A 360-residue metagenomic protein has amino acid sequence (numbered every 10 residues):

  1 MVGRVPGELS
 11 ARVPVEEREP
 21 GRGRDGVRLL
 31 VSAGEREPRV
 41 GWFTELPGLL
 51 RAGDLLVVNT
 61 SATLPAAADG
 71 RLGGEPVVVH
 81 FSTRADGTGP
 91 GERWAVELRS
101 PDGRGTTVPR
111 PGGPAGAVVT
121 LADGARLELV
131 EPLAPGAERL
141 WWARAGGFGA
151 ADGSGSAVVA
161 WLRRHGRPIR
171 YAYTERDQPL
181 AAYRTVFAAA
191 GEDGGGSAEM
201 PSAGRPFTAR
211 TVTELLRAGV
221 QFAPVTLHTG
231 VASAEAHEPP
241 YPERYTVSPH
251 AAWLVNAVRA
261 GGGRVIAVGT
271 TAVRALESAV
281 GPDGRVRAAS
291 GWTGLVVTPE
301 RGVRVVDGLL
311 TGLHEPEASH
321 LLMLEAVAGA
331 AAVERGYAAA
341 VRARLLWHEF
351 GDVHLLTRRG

Functional and structural regions predicted by a protein language model:
M1-G360: A cross-family signal for N-terminal binding/gating loops and helix N-caps that shape access to the active site
